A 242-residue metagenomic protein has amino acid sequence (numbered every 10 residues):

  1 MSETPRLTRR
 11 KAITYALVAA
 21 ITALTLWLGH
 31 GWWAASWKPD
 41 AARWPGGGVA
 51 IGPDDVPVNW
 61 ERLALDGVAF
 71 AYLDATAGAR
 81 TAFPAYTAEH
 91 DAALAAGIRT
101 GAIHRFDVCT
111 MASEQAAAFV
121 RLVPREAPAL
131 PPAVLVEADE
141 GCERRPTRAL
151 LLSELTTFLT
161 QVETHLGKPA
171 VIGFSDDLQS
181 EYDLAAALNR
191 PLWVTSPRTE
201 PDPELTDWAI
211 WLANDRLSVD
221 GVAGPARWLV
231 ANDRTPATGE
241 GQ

Functional and structural regions predicted by a protein language model:
M1-R10: N-terminal Lys/Arg-rich, disordered targeting/topogenic segments
K11-W32: Hydrophobic membrane-insertion alpha-helices, especially the h-region of bacterial N-terminal signal peptides
A34-A35, D40-V58, D74-L159, E163-K168: Substrate-binding cleft of extracellular glycoside hydrolase catalytic domains
K38-I51, D55, A187-Q242: Functionally critical loop-and-helix segments that line ligand-binding/catalytic clefts of soluble enzyme domains
M111-Q115, L178-A186: Glycine-rich, charge-decorated loop segments at or immediately adjacent to ligand/cofactor-binding or catalytic sites
A118-E140, D183-W208: Structural recognition of alpha->loop->beta junctions
L166-S180: Aromatic-lined carbohydrate-recognition surfaces of secreted/lumenal glycan-active proteins
